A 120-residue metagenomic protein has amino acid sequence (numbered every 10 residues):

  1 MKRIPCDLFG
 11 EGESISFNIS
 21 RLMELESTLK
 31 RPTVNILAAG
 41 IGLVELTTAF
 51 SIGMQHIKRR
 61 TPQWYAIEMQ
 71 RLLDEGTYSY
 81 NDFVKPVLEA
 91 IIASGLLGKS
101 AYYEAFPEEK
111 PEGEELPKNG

Functional and structural regions predicted by a protein language model:
M1-I4, S27-L37, V44, R60-G120: Charged interaction scaffolds used for protein-protein
L8-G12: Glycine-centered positions within short beta-strands or beta-hairpins
I15: Active-site-adjacent beta-strand anchor residues
G42-S51: Short, well-structured hydrophobic secondary-structure segments
